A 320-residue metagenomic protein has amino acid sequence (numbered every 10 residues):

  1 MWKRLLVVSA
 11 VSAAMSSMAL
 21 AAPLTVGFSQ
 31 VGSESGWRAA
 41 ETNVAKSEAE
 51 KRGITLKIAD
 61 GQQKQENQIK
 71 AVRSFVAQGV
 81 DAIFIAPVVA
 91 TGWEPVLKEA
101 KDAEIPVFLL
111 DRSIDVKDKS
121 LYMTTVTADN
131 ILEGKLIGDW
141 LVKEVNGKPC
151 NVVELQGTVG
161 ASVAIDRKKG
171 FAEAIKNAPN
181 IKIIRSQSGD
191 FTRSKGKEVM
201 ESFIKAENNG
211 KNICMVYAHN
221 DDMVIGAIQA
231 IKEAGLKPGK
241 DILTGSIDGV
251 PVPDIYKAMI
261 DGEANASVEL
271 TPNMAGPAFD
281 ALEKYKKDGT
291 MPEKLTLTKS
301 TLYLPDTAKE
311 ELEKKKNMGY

Functional and structural regions predicted by a protein language model:
L24, L155, V159, V163 (+2 more regions): Hinge/cleft segment of the Venus flytrap/periplasmic-binding protein
T25-R52, L56-S74, Q78-V80, A86-T91 (+4 more regions): Extracytoplasmic "Venus flytrap"
V26, Q68, T124-V152, K195-V199 (+2 more regions): Hydrophobic alpha-helical segments within soluble ligand-binding/sensing domains
G27-F28, V80-P87, P106-L110, E154 (+3 more regions): Periplasmic-binding protein-like
W37-I54, E133-I137, S162-I181, K195 (+2 more regions): Short, solvent-exposed amphipathic alpha-helices that sit in or adjacent to ligand/effector-binding or catalytic
A49-G61, N151-E154, I175-R193, I242: Short beta-strand elements in bilobed, periplasmic/extracellular small-molecule ligand-binding domains
I85-D102, F171, R185, G189-K257: Hydrophobic alpha-helical
T91, P95-L132, K143, N151 (+3 more regions): Flexible loop/hinge segments that line or gate small-molecule binding clefts
